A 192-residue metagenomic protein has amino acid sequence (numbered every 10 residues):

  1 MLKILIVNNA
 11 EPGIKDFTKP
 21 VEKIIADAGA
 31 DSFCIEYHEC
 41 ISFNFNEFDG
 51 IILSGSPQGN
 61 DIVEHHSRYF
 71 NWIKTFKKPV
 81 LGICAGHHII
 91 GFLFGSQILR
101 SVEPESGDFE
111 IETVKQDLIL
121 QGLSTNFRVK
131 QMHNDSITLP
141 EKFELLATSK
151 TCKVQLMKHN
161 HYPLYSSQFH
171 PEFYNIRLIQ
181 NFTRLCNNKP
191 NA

Functional and structural regions predicted by a protein language model:
L2-K15, P20-A28, I41-S42, N46 (+3 more regions): Amide-donor transfer/coupling interface in amidating biosynthetic enzymes
A10, H38, G86: Residues in the short beta-alpha loop(s) of Rossmann-like NAD(P)-binding domains
E22-G82, F94: Flexible gly/pro-rich beta->alpha loop and the following alpha-helix that scaffold active-site loops
S56-P57, H87, F169-P171: Active-site metal-binding loops of divalent metal-dependent hydrolases
G59, H88-I90, I137: Short, active-site-adjacent cap segments at secondary-structure transitions
K77-I83, H87-E105: Helix-adjacent hinge/juxtasegments
